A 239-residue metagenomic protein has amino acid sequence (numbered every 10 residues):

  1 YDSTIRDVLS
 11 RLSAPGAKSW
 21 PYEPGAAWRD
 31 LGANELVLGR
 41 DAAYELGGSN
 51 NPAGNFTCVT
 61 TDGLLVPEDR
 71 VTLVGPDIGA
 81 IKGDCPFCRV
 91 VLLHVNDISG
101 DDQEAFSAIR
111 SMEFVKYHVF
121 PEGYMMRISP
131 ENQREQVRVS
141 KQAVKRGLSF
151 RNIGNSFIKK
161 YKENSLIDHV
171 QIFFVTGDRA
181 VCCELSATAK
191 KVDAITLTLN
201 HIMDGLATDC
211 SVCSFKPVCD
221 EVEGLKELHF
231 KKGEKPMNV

Functional and structural regions predicted by a protein language model:
D2-G16: Ordered core of a single globular domain
A14, W20-G25, R29-D30: Short loop/turn segments that flank or connect secondary-structure elements
A27-Q171: Long, charged N-terminal interaction/targeting segments
T176-A180, M237-V239: Short Fe-S-cluster ligation motifs
C183-K231: Cysteine-cluster motifs in flexible loop/terminal segments that predominantly coordinate metals
S214-F215, K235-V239: N-terminal cysteine/histidine-rich coordination modules
